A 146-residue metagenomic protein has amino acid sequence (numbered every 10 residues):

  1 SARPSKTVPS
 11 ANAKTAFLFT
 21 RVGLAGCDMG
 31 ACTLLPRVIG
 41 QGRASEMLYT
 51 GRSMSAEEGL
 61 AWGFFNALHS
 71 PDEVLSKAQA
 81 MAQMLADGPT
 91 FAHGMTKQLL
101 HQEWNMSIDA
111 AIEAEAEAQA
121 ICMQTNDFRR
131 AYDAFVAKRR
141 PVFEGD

Functional and structural regions predicted by a protein language model:
A2-H93, T125, R130, D146: Crotonase-fold acyl-CoA enzyme core
R21-L24, E103, S107: Glycine- (often His-adjacent) and acidic-residue-rich active-site loop that binds/positions the CoA thioester
M47-L48, G59, L99, E103 (+1 more regions): Helix-loop "lid/cap" segments that line or gate small-molecule binding pockets
A78, S107-A111: Bacterial helix-turn-helix/winged-helix DNA-binding modules and their immediately adjacent linkers
A82, L100, I112-E115, Q119 (+1 more regions): Hydrophobic alpha-helical core bundles mediating ligand binding, dimerization, or RNAP-core interactions
A82-P89, L100, W104, R139: Structural signal for hydrophobic packing residues in well-ordered secondary-structure cores of soluble enzyme domains
D133-D146: Terminal low-complexity tails and localization/encapsulation signals of metabolic enzymes
